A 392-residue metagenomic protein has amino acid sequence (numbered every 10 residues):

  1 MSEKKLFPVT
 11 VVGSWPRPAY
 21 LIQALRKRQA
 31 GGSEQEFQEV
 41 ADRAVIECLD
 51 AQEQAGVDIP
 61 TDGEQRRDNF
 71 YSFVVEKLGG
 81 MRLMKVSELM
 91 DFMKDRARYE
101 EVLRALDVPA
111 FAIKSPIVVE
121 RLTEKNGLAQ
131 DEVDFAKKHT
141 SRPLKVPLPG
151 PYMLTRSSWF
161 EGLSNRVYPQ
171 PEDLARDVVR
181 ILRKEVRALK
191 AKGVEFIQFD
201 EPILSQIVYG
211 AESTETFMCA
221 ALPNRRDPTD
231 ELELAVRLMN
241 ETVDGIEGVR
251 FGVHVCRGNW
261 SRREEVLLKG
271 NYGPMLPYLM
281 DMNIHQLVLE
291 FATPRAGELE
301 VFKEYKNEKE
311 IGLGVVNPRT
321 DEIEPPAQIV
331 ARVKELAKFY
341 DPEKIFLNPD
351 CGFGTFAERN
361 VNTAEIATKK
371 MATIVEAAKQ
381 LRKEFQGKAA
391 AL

Functional and structural regions predicted by a protein language model:
M1-L392: Domain-level signal for soluble alpha/beta catalytic cores
